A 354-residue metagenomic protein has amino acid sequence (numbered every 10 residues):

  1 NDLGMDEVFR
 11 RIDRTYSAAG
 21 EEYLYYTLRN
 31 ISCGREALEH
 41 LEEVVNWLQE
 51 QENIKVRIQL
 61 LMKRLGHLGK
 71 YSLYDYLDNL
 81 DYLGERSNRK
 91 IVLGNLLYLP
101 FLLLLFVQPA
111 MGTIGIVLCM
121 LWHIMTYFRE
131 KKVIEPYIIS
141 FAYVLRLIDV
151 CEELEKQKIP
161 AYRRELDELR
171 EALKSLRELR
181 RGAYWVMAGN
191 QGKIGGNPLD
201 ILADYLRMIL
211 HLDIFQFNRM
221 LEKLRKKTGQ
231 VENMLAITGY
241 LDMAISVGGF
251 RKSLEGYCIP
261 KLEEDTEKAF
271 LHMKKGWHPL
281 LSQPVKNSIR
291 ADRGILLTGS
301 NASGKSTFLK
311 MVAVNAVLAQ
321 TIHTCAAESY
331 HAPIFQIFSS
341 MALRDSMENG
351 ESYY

Functional and structural regions predicted by a protein language model:
N1-S303, T307-I337, L343: Alpha-helical coupling/stalk and coiled-coil linker elements that connect catalytic or binding modules and transmit
S339-Y353: Flexible beta-alpha connector loops of hexameric P-loop NTPases
